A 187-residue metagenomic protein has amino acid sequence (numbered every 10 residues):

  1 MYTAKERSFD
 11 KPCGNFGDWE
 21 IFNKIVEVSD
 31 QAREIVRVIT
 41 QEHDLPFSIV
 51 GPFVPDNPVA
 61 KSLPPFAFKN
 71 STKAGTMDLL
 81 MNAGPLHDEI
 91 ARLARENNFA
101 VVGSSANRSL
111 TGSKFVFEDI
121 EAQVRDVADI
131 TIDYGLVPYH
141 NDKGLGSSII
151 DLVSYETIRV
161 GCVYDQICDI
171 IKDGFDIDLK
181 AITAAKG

Functional and structural regions predicted by a protein language model:
M1-G187: Active-site-adjacent structural elements in enzyme catalytic cores
